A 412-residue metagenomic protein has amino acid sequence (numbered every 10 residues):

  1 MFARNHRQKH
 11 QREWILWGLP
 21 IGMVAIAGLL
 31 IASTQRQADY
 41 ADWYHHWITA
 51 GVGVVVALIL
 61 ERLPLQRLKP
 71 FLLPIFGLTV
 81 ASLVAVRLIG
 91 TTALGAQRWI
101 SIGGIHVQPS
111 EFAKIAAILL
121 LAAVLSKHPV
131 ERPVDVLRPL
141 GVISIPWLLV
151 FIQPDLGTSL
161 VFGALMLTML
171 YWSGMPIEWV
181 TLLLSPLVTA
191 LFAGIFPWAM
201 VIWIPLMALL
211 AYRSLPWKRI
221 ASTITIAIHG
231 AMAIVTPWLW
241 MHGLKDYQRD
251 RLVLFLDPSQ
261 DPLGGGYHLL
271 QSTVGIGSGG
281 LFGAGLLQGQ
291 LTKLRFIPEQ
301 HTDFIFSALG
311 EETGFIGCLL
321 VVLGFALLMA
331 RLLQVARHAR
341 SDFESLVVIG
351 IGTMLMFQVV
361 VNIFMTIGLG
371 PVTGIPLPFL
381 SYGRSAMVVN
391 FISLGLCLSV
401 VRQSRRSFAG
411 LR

Functional and structural regions predicted by a protein language model:
M1, N362-R412: A juxtamembrane structural motif centered on a specific transmembrane helix
M1-H10: Short, Lys/Arg-rich, polar N-terminal cytosolic tail immediately upstream of the first transmembrane signal-anchor
Q8-K9, D135-V136, L294-I297, A339-R340: Helix-boundary and loop/linker segments of multi-pass membrane transporters
L16-G264, E311-G368, I392-L396, R412: Hydrophobic alpha-helical transmembrane segments of multi-pass inner membrane proteins, especially in bacterial systems
S126, L269-S278, N390-C397: Hydrophobic alpha-helical transmembrane segments
D155-L160, G283-G289, Q300-T302, L369 (+3 more regions): Transmembrane helix boundary and interhelical junction motifs in multipass membrane proteins
L254-T302, T313-G317: TM-adjacent membrane-interface loops and short helices in multi-pass inner/ER membrane proteins
